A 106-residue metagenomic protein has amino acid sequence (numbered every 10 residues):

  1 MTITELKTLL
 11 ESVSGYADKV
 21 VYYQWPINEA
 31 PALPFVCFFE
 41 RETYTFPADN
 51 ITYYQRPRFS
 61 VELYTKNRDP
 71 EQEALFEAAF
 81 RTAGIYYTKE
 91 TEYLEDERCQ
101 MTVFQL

Functional and structural regions predicted by a protein language model:
M1-L9, R41-R56, E90-L106: Short, charged interaction patches at domain edges and termini
M1-T43: Small/polar-rich, solvent-exposed N-terminal microdomains that initiate assembly or binding
P31, F35, T43-N50, Y54 (+1 more regions): Membrane-targeting and insertion segments and their boundary/processing signals
L33-F35, R58-S60, M101-V103: Broad gene-expression machinery/nucleic-acid interaction feature
T45-P47, V61-T65, I85-K89: Glycine-rich loops and low-complexity Gly/Arg-rich segments that provide flexible linkers or classic glycine-based
Q55-E77: Mid-chain, well-packed structural core segment of small domains
P70-V103: Short, compact, well-ordered microdomains
